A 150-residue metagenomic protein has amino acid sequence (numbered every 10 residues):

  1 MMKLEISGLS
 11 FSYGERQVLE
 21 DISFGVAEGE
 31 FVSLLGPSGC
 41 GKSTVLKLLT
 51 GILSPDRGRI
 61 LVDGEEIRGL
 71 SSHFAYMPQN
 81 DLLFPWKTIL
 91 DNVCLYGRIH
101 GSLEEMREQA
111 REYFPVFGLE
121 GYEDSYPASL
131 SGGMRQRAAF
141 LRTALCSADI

Functional and structural regions predicted by a protein language model:
L35-P37: The feature captures the beta-strand-to-loop junction immediately N-terminal to the Walker
T50: Helix-to-loop junction immediately C-terminal to a conserved catalytic motif
G58-G69: Conserved ABC transporter NBD signature motif
E104-Y122: Conserved ABC ATPase "signature" region
Y126-L130, M134: Conserved ABC ATPase signature
L145-D149: A short, proline-enriched helix->beta-strand linker immediately N-terminal to the Walker B motif in ABC-type P-loop
